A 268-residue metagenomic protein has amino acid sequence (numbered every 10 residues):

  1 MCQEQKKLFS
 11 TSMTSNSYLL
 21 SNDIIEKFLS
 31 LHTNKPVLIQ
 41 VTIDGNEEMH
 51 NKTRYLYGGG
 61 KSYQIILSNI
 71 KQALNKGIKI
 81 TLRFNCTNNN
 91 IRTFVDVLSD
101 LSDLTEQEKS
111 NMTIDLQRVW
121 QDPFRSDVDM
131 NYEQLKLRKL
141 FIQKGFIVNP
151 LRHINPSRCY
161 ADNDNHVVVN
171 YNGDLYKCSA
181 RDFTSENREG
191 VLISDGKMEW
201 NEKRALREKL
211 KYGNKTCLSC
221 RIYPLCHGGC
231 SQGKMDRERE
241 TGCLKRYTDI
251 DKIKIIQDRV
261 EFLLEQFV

Functional and structural regions predicted by a protein language model:
M1-R118: Radical SAM/AdoMet-radical enzyme domain recognition
S30-L31, Q72, L104, S157-Y160 (+3 more regions): A general structural signal for short secondary-structure junctions and capping/turn motifs
T42-D44, Q117, R181, L192-D195: Generic beta-structure capping elements
I43, Y63-I66, F94, M130-L135 (+2 more regions): A structural signal for well-ordered alpha-helical scaffolds and beta->alpha junctions
H50, K177-C178, G229: Short helix/loop capping segments that flank catalytic or ligand/cofactor-binding pockets
Y63, L151-H153, S231: Short coil/turn segments at secondary-structure boundaries
N111-S185, L225: A C-terminal junction/extension of Radical SAM enzymes
D182-V268: Flexible mid-to-C-terminal extensions adjoining Fe-S/redox cofactors in radical SAM and related proteins
